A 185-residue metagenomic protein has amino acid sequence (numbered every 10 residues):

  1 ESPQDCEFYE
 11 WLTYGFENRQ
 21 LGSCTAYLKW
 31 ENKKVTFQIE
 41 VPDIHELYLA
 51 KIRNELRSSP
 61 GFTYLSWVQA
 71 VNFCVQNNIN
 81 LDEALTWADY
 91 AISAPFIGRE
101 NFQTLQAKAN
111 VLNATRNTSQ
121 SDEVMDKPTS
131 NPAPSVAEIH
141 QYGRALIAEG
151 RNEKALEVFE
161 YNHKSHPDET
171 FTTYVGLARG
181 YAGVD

Functional and structural regions predicted by a protein language model:
E1-W67, Q76, N80-L81, L85-Y90 (+1 more regions): A short, solvent-exposed, low-complexity linear motif enriched for acidic/polar residues with Pro/Gly/Ser/Thr
L65, Q103, A137-E138, F171-T172: Start-of-helix register in tetratricopeptide repeats
N72-F73, N110, R144-A145, L177-R179: Residue-level recognition of tetratricopeptide repeat
Q76-N77, A114, A148-E149, G183-V184: Register position in tetratricopeptide repeats
N80-L81, T118, N152: TPR-repeat structural position
I92-S93, T129-S130, E160-S165: Conserved structural position within tetratricopeptide repeats
